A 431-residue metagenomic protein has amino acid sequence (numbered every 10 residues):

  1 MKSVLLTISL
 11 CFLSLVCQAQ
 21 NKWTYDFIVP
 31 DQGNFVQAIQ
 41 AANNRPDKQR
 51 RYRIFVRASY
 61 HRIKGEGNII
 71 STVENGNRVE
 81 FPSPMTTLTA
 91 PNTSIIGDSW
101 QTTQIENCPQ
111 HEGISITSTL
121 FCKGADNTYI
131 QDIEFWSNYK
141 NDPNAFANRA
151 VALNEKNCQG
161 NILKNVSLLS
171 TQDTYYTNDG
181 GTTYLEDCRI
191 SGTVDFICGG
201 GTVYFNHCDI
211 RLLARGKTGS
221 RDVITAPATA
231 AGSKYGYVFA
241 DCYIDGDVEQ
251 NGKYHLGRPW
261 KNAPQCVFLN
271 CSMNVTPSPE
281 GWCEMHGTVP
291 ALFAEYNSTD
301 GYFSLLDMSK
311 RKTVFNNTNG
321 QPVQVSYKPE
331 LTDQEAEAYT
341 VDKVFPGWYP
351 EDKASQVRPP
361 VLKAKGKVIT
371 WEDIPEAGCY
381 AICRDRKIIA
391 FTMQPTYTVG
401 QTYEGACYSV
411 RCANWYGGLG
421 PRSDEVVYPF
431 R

Functional and structural regions predicted by a protein language model:
M1-L5: Positively charged n-region of N-terminal signal peptides that target proteins for export
S9-Q18: Hydrophobic h-region of N-terminal signal peptides that target proteins for export in Gram-negative bacteria
N21-V368, P375-A381, F391-R431: Sequence-level preference for short, compositionally simple segments enriched in small aliphatic or small polar residues
